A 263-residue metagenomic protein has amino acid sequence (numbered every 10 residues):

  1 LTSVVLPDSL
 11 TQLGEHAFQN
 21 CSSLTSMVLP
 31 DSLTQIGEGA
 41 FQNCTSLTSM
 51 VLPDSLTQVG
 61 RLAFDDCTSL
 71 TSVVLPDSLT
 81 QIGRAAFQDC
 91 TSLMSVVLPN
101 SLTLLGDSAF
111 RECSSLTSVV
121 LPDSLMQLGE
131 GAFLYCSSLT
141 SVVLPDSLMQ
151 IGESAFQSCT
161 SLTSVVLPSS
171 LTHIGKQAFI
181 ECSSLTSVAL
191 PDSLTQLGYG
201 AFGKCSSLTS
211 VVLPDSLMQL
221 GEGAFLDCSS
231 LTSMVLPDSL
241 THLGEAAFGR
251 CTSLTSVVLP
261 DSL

Functional and structural regions predicted by a protein language model:
L1-Q12, S23-Q35, T45-Q58, T68-Q81 (+8 more regions): Structural signature of tandem-repeat unit edges
